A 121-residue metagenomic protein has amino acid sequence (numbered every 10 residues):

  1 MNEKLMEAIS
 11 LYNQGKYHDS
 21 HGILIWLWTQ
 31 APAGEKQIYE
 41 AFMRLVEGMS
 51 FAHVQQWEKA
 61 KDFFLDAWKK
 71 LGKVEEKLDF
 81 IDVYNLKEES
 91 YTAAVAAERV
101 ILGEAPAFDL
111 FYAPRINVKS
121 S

Functional and structural regions predicted by a protein language model:
N2-A8: Alpha-helical tetratricopeptide repeat
L5, Y17-H18, W57-E58, F64: TPR-repeat structural position
S10-L11, M43, S50, A97: Residue-level signature for tetratricopeptide repeat
Y12, Y17, L24-I25, L45 (+2 more regions): Inward-facing hydrophobic residues that define packing positions of alpha-helical scaffold repeats
G34-Q37, L71-N85: Boundary/linker segments of alpha-helical solenoid repeat arrays
Y91-S121: Terminal, low-structured helical/coil segments at or just beyond the last alpha-helical repeat
